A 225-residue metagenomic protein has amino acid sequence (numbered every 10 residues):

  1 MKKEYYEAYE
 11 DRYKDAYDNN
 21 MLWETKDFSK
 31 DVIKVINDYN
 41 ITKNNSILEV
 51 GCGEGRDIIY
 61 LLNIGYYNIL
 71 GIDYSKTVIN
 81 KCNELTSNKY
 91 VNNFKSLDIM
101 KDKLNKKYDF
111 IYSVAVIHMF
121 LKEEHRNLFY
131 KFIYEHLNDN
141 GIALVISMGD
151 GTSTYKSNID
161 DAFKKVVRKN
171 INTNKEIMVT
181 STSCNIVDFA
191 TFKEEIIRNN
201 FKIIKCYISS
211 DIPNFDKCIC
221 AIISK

Functional and structural regions predicted by a protein language model:
M1-K43, L48-K103, I142-S224: Class I (Rossmann-like) S-adenosyl-L-methionine-dependent methyltransferase catalytic domain, capturing the SAM-binding
Y112: A conserved beta-strand element that flanks and buttresses the S-adenosyl-L-methionine
A115-M119: Short catalytic micro-motifs in class I SAM-dependent methyltransferases
K122-E124: Conserved catalytic-core motifs of eukaryotic protein kinase domains, centered on the activation segment
N127-D139: A short glycine-rich, Lys/Arg-flanked "PGG" loop and its adjoining helix->strand segment in the class I
